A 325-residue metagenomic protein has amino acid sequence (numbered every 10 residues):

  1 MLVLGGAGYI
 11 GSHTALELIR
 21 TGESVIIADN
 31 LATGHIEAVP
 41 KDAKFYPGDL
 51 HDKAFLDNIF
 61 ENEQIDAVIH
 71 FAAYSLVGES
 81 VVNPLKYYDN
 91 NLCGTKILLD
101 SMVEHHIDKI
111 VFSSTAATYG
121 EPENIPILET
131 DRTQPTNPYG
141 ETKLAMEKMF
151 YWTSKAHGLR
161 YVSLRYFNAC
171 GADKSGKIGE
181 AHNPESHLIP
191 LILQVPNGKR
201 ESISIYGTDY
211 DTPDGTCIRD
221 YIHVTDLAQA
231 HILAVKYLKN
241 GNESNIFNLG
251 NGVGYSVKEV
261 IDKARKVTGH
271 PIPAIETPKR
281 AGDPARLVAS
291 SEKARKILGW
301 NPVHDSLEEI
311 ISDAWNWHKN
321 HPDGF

Functional and structural regions predicted by a protein language model:
M1-A172: N-terminal Rossmann-like NAD(P)+-binding domain of SDR-like oxidoreductases, especially those catalyzing
G6, G34-I36, G48, G78 (+10 more regions): Glycine-centered small-residue hotspots that permit tight backbone geometry or close packing
Y9, N137, R165, H187 (+3 more regions): Amphipathic alpha-helical recognition patches that constitute DNA-binding helices
V82-Y87, I178-H182, Y221: Short glycine-enriched, charge-decorated loop/helix-capping segments at active-site entrances that position
N124, P135-T142, A181-L188, D220-V224: The catalytic Tyr-centered alpha-helix of NAD(P)H-dependent dehydrogenases
K174-E185, Q194: Hydrophobic, Gly/Ser/Ala-rich alpha-helical and linker tracts in large acyl-processing enzymes of secondary/lipid
L191-F325: C-terminal substrate-binding subdomain of Rossmann-fold SDR/epimerase-dehydratase oxidoreductases
